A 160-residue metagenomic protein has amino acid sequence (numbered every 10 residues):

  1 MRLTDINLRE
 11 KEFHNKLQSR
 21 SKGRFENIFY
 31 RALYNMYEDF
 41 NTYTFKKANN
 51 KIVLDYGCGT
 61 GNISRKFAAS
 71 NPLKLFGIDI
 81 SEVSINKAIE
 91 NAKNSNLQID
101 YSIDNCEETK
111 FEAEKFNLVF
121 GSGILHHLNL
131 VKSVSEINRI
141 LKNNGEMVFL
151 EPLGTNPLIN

Functional and structural regions predicted by a protein language model:
M1-A48: Conserved class I S-adenosyl-L-methionine
K51-G59: Conserved class I S-adenosyl-L-methionine
T60-E108: Class I SAM-dependent methyltransferase SAM/SAH-binding core
F120: A conserved beta-strand element that flanks and buttresses the S-adenosyl-L-methionine
I124: Hydrophobic adenine-recognition pocket in adenosine-nucleotide-binding enzymes
K132-E146: A short glycine-rich, Lys/Arg-flanked "PGG" loop and its adjoining helix->strand segment in the class I
V148-N160: Conserved class I S-adenosyl-L-methionine
